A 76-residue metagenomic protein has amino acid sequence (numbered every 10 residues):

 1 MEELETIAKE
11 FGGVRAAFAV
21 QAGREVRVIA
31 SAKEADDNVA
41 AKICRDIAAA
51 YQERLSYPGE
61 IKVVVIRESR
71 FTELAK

Functional and structural regions predicted by a protein language model:
M1-I7, E34: A glycine-rich beta-turn/hairpin centered on an aromatic-Pro dipeptide
L4, V39-G59: Short, non-transmembrane amphipathic alpha-helical segments
A8, V14-A17: Short acidic amphipathic segments
A8, V28, V63: Residue-level signature of catalytic and energy-coupling elements of molecular machines, predominantly ATP/GTP-dependent
A16-V20, L55-K62: Flexible, glycine/charged-enriched surface loops at secondary-structure junctions
Q21, A30-A32, V65-R67: Flexible glycine-/small-residue-rich
V26-A41: A short interface-forming secondary-structure element
S69-K76: Short, low-order "capping/linker" segments at domain edges
